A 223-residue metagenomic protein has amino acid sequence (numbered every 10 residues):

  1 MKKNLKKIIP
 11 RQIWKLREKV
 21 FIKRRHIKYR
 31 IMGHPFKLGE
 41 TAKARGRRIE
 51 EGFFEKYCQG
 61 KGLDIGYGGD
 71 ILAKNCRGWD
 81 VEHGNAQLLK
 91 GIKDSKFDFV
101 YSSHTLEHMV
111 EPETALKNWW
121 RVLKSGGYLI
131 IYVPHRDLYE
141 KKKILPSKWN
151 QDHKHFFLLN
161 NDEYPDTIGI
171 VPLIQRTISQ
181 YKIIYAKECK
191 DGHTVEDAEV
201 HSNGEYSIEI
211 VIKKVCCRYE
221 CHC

Functional and structural regions predicted by a protein language model:
M1, K7, R11, L16 (+5 more regions): Intrinsic structural disorder
M1-I49, S207: Membrane-proximal basic amphipathic "stem/tether" segments
Q12-K15, L72, K96, Y219: A broad, structure-centric signal for solvent-exposed, well-ordered loop/edge residues that line or flank functional
L16, H108, P112, F157: Alpha-helical and His/Cys-centered functional microenvironments
I22-I27, P35-A42, G60-Y67, I92 (+1 more regions): A broad, low-specificity signal for short, low-complexity segments enriched in glycine/proline and polar/charged
R30-H34, K43-E51, G68-I71, D98-Y101 (+1 more regions): A generic short-segment signal for beta-strand/edge and adjacent turn/coil regions
G39-T41, G52-Y57, E113-W120, Y128-C223: S-adenosyl-L-methionine-dependent methyltransferase catalytic module, highlighting the catalytic core
E50-E51, Y57-E140, I210-K214: Conserved SAM-binding loop
